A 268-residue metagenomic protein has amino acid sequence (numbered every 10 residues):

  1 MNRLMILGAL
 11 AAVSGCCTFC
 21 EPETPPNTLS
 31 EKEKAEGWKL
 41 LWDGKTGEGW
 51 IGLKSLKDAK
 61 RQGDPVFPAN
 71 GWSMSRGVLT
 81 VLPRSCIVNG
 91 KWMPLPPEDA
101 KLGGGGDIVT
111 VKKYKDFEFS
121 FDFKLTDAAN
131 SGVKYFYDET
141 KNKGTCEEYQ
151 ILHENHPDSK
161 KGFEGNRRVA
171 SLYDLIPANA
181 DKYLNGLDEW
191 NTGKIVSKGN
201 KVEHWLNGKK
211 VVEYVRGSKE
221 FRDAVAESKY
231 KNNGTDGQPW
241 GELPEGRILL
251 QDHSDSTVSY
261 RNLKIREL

Functional and structural regions predicted by a protein language model:
M1-L4: Positively charged n-region of N-terminal signal peptides that target proteins for export
L7-G15: Bacterial N-terminal signal peptides
T18-L268: Carbohydrate-interacting regions of secretory-pathway proteins
